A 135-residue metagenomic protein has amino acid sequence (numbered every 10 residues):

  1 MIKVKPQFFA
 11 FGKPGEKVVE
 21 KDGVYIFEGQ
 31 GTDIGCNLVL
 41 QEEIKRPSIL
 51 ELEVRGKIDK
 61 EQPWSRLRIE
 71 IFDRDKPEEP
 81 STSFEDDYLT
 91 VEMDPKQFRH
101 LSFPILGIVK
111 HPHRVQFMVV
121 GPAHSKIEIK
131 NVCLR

Functional and structural regions predicted by a protein language model:
M1-E16: Extracellular carbohydrate-recognition regions
A10-K13, G29, I105, V119: Generic detector of N-terminal low-structure segments
P14-D33: Short carbohydrate-recognition loop motifs
D22-G23, E79, H113: Intrinsic-disorder/low-complexity loop/linker signature
G29-I105, A123, E128, C133: Extracellular ligand-binding interfaces
L106-F117: Noncatalytic modules at the cell exterior or secretory-pathway interfaces, chiefly beta-strand-rich lectin/adhesion
Q116-H124: Short beta-strand-plus-loop segments that form exposed binding edges in beta-rich domains
